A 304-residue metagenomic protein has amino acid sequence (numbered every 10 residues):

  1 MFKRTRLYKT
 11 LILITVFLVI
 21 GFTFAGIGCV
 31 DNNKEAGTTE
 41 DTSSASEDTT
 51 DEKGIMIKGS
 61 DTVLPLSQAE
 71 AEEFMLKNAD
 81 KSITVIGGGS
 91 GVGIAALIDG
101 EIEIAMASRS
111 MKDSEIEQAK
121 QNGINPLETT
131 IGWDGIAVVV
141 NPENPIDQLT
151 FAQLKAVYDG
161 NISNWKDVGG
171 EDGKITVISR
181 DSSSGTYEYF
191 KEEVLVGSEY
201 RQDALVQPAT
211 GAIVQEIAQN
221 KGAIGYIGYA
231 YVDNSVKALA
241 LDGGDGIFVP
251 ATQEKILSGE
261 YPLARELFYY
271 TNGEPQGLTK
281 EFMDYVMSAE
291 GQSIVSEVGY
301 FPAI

Functional and structural regions predicted by a protein language model:
M1-G37, S44-A45: Secretory targeting signatures
C29-I304: Exported/periplasmic ABC-transporter solute-binding proteins
